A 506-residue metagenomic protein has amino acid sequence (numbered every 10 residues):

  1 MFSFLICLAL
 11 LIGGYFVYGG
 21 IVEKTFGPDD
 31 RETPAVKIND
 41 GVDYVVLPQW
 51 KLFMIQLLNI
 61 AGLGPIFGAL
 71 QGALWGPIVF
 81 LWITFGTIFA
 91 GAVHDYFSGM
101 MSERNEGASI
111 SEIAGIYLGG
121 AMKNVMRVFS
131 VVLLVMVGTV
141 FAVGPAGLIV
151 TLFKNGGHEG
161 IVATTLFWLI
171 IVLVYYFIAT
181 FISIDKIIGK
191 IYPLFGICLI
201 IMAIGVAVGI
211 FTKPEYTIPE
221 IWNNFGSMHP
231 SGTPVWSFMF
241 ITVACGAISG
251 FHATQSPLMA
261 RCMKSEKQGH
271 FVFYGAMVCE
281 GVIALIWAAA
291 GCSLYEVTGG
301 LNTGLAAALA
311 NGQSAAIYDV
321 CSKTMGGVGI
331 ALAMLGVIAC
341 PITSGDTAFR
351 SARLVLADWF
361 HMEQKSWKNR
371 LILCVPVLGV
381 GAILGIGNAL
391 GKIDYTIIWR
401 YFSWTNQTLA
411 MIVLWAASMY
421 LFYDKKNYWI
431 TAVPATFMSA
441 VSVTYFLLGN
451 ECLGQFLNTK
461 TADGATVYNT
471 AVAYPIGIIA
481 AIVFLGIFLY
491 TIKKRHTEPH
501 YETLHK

Functional and structural regions predicted by a protein language model:
M1-G19, G72-S102, S111, I330 (+1 more regions): Extracellular loop-to-transmembrane helix junctions
A9-G27, F129, P145-I149, T165-T212 (+2 more regions): Membrane-interface loop-to-helix entry segments
L10-I66, Q268: Membrane-interface "cap" regions at the ends of multi-pass membrane proteins
L10-L11, Y15, Q56, A90-E106 (+3 more regions): Helix-loop-helix module between adjacent transmembrane segments
P48-G64, A207-E215, N224-W287, L332-S344: Hydrophobic, membrane-embedded alpha-helices of multi-pass small-molecule transporters
G99, G209-I221, Y274-D319, I386-I393: Extracellular/periplasmic helix-exit of transmembrane alpha-helices
K123-R127, V162-I170, G275-A284, C292 (+5 more regions): Loop-to-transmembrane helix boundary motifs in multi-pass membrane proteins
G138-G156, A163-W168, T180, L199-G226 (+2 more regions): Hydrophobic alpha-helical segments and their helix-loop junctions in multi-pass secondary transporters
